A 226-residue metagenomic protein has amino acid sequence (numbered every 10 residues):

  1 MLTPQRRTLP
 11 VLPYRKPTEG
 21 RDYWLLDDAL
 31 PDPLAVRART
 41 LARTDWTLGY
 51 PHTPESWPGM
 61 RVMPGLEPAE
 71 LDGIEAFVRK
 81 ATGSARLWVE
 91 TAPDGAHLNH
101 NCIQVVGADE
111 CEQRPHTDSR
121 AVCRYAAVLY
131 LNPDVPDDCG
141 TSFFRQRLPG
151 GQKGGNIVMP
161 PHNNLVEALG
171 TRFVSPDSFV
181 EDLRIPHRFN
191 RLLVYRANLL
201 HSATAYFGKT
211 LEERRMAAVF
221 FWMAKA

Functional and structural regions predicted by a protein language model:
M1-R21, L34, N156-P160, L169-T171: Fe(II)/2-oxoglutarate
L2, V89-A92, N99, G170-F173 (+1 more regions): Intrinsically disordered, low-complexity segments enriched in polar/charged residues with Gly/Pro, especially when
T3, R7, T44-P54, R120-V128 (+1 more regions): Short, charged N-terminal helix-start/capping segments
P4, L87-V89, L129, F221: Hydrophobic transmembrane signal anchors and adjacent membrane-proximal interface regions, especially in viral
L9-H97, C102-V106, E110-E112, G140 (+1 more regions): Non-heme Fe(II)/2-oxoglutarate
G107-A226: Catalytic core of non-heme Fe(II) oxygenases with the double-stranded beta-helix
